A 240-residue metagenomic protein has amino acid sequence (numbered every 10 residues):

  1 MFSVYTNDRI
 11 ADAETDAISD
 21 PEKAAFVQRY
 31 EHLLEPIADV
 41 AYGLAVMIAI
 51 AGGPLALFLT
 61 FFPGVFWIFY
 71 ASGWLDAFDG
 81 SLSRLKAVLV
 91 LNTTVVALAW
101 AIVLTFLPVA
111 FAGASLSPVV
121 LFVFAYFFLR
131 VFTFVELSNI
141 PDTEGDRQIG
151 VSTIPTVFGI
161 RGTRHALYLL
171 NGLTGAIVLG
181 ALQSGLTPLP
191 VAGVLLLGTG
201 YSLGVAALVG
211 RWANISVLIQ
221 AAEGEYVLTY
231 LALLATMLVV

Functional and structural regions predicted by a protein language model:
M1-V240: Multi-pass alpha-helical membrane architecture of UbiA-family and related isoprenoid/lipid prenyltransferases
